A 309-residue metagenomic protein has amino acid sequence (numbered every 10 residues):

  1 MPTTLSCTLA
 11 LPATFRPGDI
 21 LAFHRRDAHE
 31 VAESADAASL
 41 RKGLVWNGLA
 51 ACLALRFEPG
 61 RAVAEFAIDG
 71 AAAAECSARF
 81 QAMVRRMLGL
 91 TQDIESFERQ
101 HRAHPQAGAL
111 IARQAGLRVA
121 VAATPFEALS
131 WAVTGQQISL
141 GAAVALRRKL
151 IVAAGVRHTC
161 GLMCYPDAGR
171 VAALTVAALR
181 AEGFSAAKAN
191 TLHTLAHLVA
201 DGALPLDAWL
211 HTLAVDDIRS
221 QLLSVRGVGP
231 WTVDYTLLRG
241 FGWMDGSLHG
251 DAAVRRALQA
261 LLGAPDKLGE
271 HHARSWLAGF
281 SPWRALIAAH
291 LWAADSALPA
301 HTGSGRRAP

Functional and structural regions predicted by a protein language model:
M1-P309: HhH-family (HhH-GPD) DNA N-glycosylase catalytic core used in base-excision repair
